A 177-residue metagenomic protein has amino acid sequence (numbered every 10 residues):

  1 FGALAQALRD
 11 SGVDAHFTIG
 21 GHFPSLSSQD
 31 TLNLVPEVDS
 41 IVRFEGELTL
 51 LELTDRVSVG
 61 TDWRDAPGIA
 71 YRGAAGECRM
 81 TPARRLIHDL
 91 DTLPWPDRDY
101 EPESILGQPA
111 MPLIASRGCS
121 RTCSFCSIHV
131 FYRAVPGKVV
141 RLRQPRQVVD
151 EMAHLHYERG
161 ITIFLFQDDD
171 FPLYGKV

Functional and structural regions predicted by a protein language model:
F1-L86: Glycine-rich beta-alpha loop elements in corrinoid/cobalamin-binding modules across cobalamin-dependent enzymes
D91-V177: Radical SAM [4Fe-4S] cluster-binding motif and immediate context
